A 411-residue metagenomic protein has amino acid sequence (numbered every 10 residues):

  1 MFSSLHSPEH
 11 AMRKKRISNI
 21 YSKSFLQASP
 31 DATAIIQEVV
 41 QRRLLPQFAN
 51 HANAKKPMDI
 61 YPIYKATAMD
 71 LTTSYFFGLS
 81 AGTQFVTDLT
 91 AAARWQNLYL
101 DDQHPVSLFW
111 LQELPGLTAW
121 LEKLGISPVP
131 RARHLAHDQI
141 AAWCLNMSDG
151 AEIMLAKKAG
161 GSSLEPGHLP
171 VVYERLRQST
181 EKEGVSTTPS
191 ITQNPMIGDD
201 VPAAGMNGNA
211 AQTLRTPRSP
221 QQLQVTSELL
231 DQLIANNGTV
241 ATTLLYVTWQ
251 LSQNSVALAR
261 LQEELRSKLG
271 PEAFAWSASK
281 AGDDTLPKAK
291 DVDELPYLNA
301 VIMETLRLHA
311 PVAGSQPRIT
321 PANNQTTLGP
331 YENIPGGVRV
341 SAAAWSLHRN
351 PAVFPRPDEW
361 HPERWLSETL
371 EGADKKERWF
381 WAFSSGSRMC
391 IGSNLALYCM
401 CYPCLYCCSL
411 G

Functional and structural regions predicted by a protein language model:
M1-K15, E38-R42, P46, A136 (+6 more regions): N-terminal membrane-proximal hinge/A-helix region immediately C-terminal to the signal-anchor transmembrane segment
A28-L244, R260: Cytochrome P450 heme-thiolate monooxygenase catalytic core
V40-Q41, R266-A275, D284-P287, V292-D293 (+3 more regions): Cytochrome P450 proximal C-terminal region
T72, Y99, G125, C144 (+9 more regions): Structural signal for hydrophobic/aromatic residues that build the beta-strand cores of folded beta-sheet domains
R94-N97, S252-V312, P335-V338, H361 (+1 more regions): Cytochrome P450 I-helix active-site segment
L233, G329-P330, W379, I391: Short, conserved secondary-structure segments in the cores of folded domains
T239-E264, S393-L410: Cytochrome P450 catalytic-core helices
P311, A342-E371: Conserved cytochrome P450 K-helix/beta-meander segment immediately N-terminal to the heme-binding cysteine loop
